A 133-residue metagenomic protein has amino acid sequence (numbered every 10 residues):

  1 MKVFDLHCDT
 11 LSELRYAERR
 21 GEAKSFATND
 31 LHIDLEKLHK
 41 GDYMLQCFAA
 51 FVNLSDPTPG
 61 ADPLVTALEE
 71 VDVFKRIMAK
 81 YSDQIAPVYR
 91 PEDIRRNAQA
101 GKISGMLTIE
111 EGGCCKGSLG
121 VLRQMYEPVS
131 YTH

Functional and structural regions predicted by a protein language model:
M1-C47: An N-terminally biased module of ancient metal coordination in phosphate/nucleic-acid-related enzymes
L31-H32, K37-R123: A metal-dependent hydrolase metal-coordination microenvironment
Y126: A short alpha->loop->secondary-structure connector
V129: Conserved hydrophobic/aromatic pocket- or pore-lining residues that grip, position, or stack substrates in active sites
T132-H133: Conserved small/polar residues in nucleotide/adenosyl-binding loops
